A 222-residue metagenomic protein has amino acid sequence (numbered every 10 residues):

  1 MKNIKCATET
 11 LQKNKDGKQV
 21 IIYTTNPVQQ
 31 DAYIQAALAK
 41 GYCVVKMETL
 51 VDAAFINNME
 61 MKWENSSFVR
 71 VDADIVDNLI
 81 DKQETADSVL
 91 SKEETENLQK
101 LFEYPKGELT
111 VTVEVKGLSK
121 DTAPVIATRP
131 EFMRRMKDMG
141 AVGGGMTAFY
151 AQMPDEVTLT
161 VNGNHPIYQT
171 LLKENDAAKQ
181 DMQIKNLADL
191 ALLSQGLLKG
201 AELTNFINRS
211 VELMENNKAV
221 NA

Functional and structural regions predicted by a protein language model:
M1-A222: Long, intrinsically disordered, charge-dense linkers/tails
